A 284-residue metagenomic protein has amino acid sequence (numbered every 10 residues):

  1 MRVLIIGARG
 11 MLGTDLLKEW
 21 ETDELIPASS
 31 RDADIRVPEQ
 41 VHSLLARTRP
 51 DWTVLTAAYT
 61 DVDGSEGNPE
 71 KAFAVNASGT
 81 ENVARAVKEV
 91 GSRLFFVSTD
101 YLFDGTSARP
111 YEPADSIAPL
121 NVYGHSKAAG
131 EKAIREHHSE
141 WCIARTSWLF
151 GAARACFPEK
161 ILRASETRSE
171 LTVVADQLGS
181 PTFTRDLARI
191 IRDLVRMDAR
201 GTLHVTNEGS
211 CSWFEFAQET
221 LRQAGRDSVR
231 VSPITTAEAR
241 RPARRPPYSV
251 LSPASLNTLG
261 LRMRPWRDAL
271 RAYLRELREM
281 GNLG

Functional and structural regions predicted by a protein language model:
R2-E19: N-terminal Rossmann NAD(P)H-binding glycine-rich loop of SDR-like oxidoreductase domains
P27-E39: Rossmann-fold cofactor-recognition segment
P38-V75, A86: NAD(P)H-binding glycine-rich loop region in Rossmannoid oxidoreductase-like domains and their noncatalytic homologs
A74, G79-N82, L102-A144, W148-L149: Catalytic helix-loop patch of NAD(P)-dependent Rossmann-fold dehydrogenases
K132-G179, R185-D186: NAD(P)-dependent short-chain dehydrogenase/reductase
V173-L178, L203-C211, T258: Glycine-rich Rossmann NAD(P)(H)-binding loop
I190, M197-A243, G281-N282: Mid/C-terminal beta-alpha module of Rossmann-like enzyme folds, strongest in SDR-family dehydrogenases/epimerases
S212-Q218, T235-G281: Conserved C-terminal active-site "lid" loop/helix of NAD(P)H-dependent oxidoreductases that clamps the redox cofactor
